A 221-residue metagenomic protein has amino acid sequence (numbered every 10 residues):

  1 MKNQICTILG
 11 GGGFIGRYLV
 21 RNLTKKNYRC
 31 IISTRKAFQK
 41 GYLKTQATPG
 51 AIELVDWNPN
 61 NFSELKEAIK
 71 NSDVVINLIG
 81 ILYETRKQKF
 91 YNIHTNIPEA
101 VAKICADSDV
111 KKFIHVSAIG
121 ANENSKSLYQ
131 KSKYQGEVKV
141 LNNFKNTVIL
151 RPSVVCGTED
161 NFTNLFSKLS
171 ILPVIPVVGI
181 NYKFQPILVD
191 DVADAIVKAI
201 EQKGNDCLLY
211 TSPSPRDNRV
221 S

Functional and structural regions predicted by a protein language model:
C6-K26: N-terminal Rossmann NAD(P)H-binding glycine-rich loop of SDR-like oxidoreductase domains
L9, S33, L78, F113-A118 (+1 more regions): SDR active-site strand-loop-helix element
S33-A37, N58-P59: N-terminal Rossmann-fold cofactor-binding loop
T48-E99, I104-D107, I119-E123: NAD(P)H-binding glycine-rich loop region in Rossmannoid oxidoreductase-like domains and their noncatalytic homologs
Y91-T95, I114, K133, Q185: Short alpha-helix in the Rossmann-fold core of NAD(P)-dependent oxidoreductases
S117, V138-N164, K168: Conserved beta-loop-beta element that borders a ligand/cofactor-binding pocket
N161-F162, G179-I200, L208, S212: Substrate-positioning beta->alpha
Y210-S221: Single conserved hydrophobic/aromatic residue that forms the stacking wall/gate of nucleotide- or nucleobase-binding
